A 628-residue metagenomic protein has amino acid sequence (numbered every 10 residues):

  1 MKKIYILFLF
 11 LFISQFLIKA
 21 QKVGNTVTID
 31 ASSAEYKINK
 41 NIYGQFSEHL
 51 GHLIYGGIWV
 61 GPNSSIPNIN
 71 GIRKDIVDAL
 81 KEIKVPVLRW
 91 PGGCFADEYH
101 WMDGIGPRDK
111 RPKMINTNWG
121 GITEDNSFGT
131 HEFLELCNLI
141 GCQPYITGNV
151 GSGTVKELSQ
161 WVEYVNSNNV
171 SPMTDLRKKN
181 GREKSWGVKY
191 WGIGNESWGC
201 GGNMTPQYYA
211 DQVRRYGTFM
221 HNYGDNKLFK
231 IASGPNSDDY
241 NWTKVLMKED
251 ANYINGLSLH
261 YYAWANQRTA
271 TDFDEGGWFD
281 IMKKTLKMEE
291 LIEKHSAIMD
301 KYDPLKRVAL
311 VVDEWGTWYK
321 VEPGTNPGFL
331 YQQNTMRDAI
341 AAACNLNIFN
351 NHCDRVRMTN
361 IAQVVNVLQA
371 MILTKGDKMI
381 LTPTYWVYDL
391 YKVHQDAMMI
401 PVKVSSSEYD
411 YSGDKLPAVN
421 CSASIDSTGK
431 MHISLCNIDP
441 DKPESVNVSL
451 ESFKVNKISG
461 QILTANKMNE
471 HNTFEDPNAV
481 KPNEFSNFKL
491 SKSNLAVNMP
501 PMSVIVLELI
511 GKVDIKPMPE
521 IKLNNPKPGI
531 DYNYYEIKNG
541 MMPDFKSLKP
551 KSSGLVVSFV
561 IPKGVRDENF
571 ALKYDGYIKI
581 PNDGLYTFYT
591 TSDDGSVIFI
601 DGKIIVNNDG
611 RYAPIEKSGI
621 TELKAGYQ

Functional and structural regions predicted by a protein language model:
M1-V23: Bacterial Sec-dependent N-terminal signal peptides
A20-G256, M288-E289, E293-V321, T325-M518: Non-catalytic accessory regions flanking glycosidase/transglycosidase catalytic cores in CAZymes
N25-T28, G276, F570-A571: Short linear interaction motifs
C94, H260-A263, W315-G316, S592-D593: Short glycine-enriched loops at secondary-structure junctions
H260-Y262, H394, Q628: Histidine-centered active-site/metal-ligand motif
Y262-D280, T325: Active-site His/acidic residue clusters
K283-K287: Beta-strand-rich domain onsets/edges
V513-T587, T591-Q628: Extracellular/secretory pathway-exposed regions associated with glycan biology
